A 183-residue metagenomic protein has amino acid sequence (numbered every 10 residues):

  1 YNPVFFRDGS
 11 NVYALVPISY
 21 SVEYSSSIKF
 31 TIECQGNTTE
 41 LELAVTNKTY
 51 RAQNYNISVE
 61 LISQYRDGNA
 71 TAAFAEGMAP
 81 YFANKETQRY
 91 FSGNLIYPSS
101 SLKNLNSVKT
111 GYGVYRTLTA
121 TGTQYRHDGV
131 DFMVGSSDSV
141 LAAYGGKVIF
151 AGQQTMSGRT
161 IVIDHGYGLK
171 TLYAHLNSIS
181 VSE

Functional and structural regions predicted by a protein language model:
Y1-T49: Cationic-aromatic interfacial patches
N2-P3, F30, V130, D138 (+1 more regions): Residue-level detector of beta-strand structural context in well-folded domains
Y13-L15, G129-M133, V162: Short aromatic/hydrophobic contact patches that present stacked aromatics for nucleic-acid/ligand binding
T31-E33, M133, D164: A generic structural motif
N37-T39, D138, Y167-K170: Short acidic/polar mixed-charge low-complexity motifs
L43-S157: Surface-exposed, glycine-biased beta-strand/turn segments
S137, S182-E183: Acidic/histidine-enriched ion/cofactor-binding microenvironments in catalytic or ligand-binding pockets
A142-S180: Zn2+-dependent peptidoglycan hydrolase active-site motif and core
